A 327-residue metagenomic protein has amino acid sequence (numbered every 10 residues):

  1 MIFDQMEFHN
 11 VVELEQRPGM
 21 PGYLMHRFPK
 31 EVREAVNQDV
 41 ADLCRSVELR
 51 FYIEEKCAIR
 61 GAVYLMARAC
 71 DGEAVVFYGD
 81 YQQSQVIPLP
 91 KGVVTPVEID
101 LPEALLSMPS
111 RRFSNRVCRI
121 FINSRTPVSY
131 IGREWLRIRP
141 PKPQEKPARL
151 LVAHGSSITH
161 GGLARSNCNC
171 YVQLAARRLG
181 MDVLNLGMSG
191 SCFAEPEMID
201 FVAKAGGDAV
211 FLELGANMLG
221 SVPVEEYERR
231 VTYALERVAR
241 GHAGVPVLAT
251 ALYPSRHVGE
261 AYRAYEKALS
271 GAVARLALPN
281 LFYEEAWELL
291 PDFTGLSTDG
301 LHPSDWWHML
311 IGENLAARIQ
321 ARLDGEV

Functional and structural regions predicted by a protein language model:
M1-I2, N10, S166-L174, Y283-E285: Secondary-structure junction/capping motif
M1-L150, Q320-V327: N-terminal secretory targeting modules
N10-V12, G155, G161, G215 (+1 more regions): Glycine-centered structural positions embedded in regular secondary structure
D42-C44, P196-V327: Alpha-helical cap/lid subdomain in secreted, periplasmic, or secretory-pathway luminal O-acyl-processing enzymes
Q83, H160, C192, R256 (+1 more regions): Flexible, glycine-rich phosphate/dinucleotide-binding loops and adjacent beta-alpha linkers at cofactor/substrate
P109-I122, C170-L186, G206-S221, T250-Y262: Charged, low-complexity, helix/coiled-coil-prone segments
F121-S189, P196-G206: Serine-esterase "nucleophile elbow" of acetyl-processing enzymes
S189-G190, E288: Short beta->alpha linker loops
